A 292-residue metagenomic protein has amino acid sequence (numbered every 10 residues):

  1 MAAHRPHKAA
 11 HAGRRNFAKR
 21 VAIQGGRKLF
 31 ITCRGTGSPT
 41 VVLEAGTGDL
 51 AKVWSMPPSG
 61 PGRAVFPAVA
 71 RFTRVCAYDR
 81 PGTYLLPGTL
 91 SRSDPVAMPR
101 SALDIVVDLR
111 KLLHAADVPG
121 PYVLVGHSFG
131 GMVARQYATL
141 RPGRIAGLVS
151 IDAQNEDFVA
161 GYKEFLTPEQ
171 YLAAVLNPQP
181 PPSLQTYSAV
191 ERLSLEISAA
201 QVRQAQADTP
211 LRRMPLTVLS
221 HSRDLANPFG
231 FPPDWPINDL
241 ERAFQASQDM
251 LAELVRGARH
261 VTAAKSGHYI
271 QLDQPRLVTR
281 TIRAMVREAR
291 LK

Functional and structural regions predicted by a protein language model:
H7-K28: N-terminal cap/lid segment of alpha/beta-hydrolase-fold proteins
I23-G88: Conserved HGGG/HGGXW glycine-rich cap/lid loop of the alpha/beta-hydrolase fold
E44-A45, Y78-R80, I151, S220 (+1 more regions): Alpha/beta-hydrolase
A64-P67, A77-V123: Active-site loop/oxyanion-hole signature of alpha/beta-hydrolase fold enzymes
P119-D157: Conserved hydrolase catalytic core segment
V149-L193, F231: Flexible "cap/lid" loop of the alpha/beta hydrolase fold
N177-A264: Conserved serine/cysteine hydrolase catalytic core
R256-K292: Catalytic active-site module of serine/aspartate enzymes centered on a nucleophile-bearing elbow/loop
